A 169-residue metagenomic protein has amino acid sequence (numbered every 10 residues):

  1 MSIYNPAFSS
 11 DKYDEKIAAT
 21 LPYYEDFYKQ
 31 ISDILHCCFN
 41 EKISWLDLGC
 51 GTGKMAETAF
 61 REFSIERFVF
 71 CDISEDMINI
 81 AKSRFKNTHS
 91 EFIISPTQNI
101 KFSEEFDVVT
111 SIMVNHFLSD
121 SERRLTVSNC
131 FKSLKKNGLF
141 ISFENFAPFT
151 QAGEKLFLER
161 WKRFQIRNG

Functional and structural regions predicted by a protein language model:
M1-C38: Conserved class I S-adenosyl-L-methionine
C38-S44: Short helix-loop-beta connector
L46-L48, T52-N99: Class I SAM-dependent methyltransferase SAM/SAH-binding core
T110: A conserved beta-strand element that flanks and buttresses the S-adenosyl-L-methionine
H116-L118: A short His-aromatic
R124-K136: A short glycine-rich, Lys/Arg-flanked "PGG" loop and its adjoining helix->strand segment in the class I
N137-N145: Conserved beta-strand signature within the Rossmann-like core of class I S-adenosyl-L-methionine
N145-G169: C-terminal alpha-helical "lid/dimerization" subdomain adjacent to the S-adenosyl-L-methionine
